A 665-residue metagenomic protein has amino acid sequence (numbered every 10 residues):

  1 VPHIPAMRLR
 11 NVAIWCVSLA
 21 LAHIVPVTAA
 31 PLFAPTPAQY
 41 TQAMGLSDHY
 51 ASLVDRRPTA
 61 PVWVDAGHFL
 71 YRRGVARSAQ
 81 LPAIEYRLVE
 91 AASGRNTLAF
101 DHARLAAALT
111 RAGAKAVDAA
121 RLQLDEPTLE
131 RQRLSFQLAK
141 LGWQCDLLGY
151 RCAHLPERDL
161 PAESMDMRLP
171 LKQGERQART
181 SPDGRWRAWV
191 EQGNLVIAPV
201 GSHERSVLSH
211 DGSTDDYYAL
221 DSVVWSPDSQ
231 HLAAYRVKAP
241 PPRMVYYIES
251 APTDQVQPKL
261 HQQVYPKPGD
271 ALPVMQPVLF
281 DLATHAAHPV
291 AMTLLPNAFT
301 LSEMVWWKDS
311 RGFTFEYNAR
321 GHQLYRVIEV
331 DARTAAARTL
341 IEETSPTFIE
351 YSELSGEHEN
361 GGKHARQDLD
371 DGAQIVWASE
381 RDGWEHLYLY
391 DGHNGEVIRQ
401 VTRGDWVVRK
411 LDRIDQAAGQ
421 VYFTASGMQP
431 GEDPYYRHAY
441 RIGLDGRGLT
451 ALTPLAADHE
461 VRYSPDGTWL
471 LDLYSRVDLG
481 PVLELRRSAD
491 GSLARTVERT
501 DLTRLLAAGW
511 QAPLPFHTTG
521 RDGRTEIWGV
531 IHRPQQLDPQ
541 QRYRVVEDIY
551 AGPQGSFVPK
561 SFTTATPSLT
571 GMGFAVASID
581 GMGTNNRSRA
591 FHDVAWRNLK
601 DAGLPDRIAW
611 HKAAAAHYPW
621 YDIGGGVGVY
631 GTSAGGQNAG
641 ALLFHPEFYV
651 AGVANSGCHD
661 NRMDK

Functional and structural regions predicted by a protein language model:
P2-C16: Bacterial N-terminal signal peptides that target proteins for export
I4-M7, T28, Q536: Intrinsically disordered, low-complexity segments enriched in proline/serine/threonine
P5-M7, G184, V264, L604: Short alpha-helical segments used as structural interaction elements across diverse proteins
A6-R8, D166, H203, V497 (+1 more regions): Intrinsically disordered, low-complexity sequence elements enriched in Ser/Thr/Gly/Pro
I14-S18, T28-P481, L485-R486, T563: Beta-propeller folds
I24-P26: N-terminal signal peptide c-region/cleavage motif recognized by signal peptidases
G67, M244, S302-V305, S310 (+3 more regions): Serine-hydrolase catalytic core recognition
